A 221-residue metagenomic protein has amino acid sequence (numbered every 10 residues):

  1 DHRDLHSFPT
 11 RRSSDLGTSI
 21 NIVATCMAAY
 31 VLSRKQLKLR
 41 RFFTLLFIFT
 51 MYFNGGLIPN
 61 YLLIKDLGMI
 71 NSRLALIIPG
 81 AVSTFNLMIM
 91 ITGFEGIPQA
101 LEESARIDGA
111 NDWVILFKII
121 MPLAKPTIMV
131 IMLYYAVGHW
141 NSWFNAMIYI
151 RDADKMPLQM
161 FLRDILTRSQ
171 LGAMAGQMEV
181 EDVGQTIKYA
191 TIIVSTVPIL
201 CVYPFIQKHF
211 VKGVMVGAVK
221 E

Functional and structural regions predicted by a protein language model:
R3, S7-E221: A hydrophobic, multi-pass inner-membrane permease signature
